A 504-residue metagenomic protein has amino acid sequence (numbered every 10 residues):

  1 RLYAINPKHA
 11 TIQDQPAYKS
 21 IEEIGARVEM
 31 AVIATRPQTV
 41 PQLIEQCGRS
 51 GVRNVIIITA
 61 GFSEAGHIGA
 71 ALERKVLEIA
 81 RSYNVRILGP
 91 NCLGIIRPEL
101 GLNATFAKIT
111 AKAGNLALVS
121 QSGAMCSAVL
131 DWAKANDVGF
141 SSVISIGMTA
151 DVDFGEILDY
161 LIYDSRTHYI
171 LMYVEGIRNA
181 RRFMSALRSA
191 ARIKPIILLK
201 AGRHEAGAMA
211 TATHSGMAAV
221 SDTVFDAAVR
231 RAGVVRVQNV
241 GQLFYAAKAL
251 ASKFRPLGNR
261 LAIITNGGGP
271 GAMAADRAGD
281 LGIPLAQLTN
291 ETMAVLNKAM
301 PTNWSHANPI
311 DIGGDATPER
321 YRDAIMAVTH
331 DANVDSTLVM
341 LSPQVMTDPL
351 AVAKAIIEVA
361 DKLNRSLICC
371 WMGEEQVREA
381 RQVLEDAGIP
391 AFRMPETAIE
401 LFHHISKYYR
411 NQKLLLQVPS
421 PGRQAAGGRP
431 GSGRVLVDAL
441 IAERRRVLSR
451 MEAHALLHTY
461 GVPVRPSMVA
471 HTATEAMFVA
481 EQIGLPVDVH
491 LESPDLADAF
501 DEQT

Functional and structural regions predicted by a protein language model:
R1-T504: Catalytic-core regions of core metabolic enzymes, especially those transforming organic acids/acyl-group intermediates
